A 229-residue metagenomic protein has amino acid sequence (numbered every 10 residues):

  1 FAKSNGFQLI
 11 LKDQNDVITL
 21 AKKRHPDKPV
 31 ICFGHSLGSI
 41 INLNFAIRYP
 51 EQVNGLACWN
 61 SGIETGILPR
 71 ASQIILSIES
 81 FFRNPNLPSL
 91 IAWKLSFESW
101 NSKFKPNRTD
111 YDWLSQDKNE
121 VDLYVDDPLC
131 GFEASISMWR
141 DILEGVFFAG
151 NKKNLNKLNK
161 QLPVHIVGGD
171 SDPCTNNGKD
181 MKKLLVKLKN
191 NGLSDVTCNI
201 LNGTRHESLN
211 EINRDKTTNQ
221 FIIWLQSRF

Functional and structural regions predicted by a protein language model:
L11-K28: Conserved acidic catalytic loop of the alpha/beta-hydrolase fold
F33-G38, N42: Gly/Ala-rich beta-loop-alpha elbow adjacent to hydrolase catalytic centers
N42-L129: Alpha/beta-hydrolase-fold enzymes
A134-N156: Active-site nucleophile elbow and catalytic-triad environment of alpha/beta-hydrolase enzymes
L158-V164, N191-S194: Short, proline-enriched alpha-helix->beta-strand connector loops that line the catalytic pocket of alpha/beta-hydrolase
I166-G168: Short beta-strand/loop motif that positions the catalytic acidic residue of the alpha/beta-hydrolase fold
P173-K183: Conserved alpha/beta-hydrolase "acid-adjacent" motif
N191, D195-F229: Catalytic active-site module of serine/aspartate enzymes centered on a nucleophile-bearing elbow/loop
